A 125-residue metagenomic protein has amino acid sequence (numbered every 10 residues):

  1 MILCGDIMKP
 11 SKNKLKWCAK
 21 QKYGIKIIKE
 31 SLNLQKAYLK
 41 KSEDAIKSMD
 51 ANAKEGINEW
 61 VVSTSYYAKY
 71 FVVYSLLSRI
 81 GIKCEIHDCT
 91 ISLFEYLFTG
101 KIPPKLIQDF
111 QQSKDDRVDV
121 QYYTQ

Functional and structural regions predicted by a protein language model:
M1-Q125: Terminal alpha-helical segments
